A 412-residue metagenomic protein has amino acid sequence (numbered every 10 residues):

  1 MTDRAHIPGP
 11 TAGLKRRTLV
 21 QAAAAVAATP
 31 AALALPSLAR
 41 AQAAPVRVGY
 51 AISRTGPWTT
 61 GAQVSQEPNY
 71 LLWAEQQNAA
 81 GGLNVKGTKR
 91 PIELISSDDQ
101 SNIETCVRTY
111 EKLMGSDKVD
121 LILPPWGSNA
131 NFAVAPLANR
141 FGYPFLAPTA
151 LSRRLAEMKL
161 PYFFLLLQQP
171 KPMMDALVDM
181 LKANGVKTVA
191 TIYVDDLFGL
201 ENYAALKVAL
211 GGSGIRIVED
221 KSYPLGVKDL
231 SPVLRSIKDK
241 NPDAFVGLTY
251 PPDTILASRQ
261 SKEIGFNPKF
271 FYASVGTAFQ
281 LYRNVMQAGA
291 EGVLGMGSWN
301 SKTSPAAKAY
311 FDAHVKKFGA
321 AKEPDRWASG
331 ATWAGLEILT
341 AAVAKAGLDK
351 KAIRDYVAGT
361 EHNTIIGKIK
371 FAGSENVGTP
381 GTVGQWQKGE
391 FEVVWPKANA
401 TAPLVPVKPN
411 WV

Functional and structural regions predicted by a protein language model:
M1-T18, A22-A32, R40: N-terminal secretory signal peptides
P36-A51, V85-P91, K182-K187: Immediate post-signal peptide segment of exported/extracytoplasmic ligand-binding proteins
G49-W73, S97-I103, W126-N129, I192-L200 (+1 more regions): Extracytoplasmic "Venus flytrap"
P68, E104, V119-D220, K269-G295: Extracytoplasmic ligand/sensor domains, especially the bilobed periplasmic-binding protein
P68-E93: Signal peptide-proximal N-terminal region of secreted/periplasmic/extracellular or secretory-lumen proteins
I103-K118, S231-N241: Short, well-structured alpha-helical segments in soluble
S258-W333, V343, K397-A400, P406-W411: Extracellular/periplasmic periplasmic-binding protein-like sensory domains
K317-S329, T340-W395: Segments of small-molecule ligand-sensing domains
